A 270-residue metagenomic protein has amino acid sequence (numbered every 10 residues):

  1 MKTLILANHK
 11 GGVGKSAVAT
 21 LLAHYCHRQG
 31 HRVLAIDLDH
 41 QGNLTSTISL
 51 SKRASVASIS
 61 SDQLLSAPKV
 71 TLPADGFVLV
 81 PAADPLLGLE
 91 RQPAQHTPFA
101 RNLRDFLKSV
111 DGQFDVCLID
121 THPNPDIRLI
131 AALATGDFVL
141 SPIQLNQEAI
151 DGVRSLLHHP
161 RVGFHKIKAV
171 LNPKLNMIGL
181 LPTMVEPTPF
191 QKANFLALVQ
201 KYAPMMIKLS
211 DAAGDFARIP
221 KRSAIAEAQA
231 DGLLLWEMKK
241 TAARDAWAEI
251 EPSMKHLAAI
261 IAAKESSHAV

Functional and structural regions predicted by a protein language model:
M1-V270: P-loop NTP-binding core
